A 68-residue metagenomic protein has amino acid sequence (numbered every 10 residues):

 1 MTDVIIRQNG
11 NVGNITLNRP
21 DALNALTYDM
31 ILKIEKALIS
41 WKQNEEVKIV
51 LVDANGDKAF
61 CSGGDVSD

Functional and structural regions predicted by a protein language model:
M1-F60: Conserved CoA-thioester-binding segment of acyl-CoA-metabolizing enzymes
G63-D68: Short, flexible, mixed-charge acidic loops at enzyme active sites
